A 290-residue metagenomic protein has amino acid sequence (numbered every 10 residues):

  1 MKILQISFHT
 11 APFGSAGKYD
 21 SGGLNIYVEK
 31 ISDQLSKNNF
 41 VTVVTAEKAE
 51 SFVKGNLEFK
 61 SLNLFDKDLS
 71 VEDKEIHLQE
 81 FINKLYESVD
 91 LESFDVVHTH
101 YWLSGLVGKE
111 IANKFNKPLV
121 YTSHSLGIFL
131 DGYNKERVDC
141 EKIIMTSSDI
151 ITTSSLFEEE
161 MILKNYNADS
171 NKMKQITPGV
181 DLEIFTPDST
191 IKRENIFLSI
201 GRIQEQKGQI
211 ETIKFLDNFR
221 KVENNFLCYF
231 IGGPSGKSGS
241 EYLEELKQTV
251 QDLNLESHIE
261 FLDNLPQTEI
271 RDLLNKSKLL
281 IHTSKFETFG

Functional and structural regions predicted by a protein language model:
M1-G55: N-terminal subdomain of nucleotide-sugar transferases
K2, I191-K207, I213-L216, C228-Y229: Conserved donor-binding/catalytic core segment of Leloir-type glycosyltransferases
N134-I151: Membrane-proximal helix-turn-helix segments that form the acceptor-binding/catalytic region of lipid-linked
F157, G179: Carbohydrate-associated surface elements
L227-K247: Glycosyltransferase donor-sugar binding loop
L243-T268: Nucleotide-activated donor-binding/catalytic signature segment of Leloir-type glycosyltransferases, i.e., the conserved
N264, D272-S277: Short alpha-helical donor nucleotide-sugar binding micro-motif in glycosyltransferases
K285: Aromatic "clamp/platform" in nucleotide-sugar-dependent glycosyltransferases that forms part of the donor/acceptor
